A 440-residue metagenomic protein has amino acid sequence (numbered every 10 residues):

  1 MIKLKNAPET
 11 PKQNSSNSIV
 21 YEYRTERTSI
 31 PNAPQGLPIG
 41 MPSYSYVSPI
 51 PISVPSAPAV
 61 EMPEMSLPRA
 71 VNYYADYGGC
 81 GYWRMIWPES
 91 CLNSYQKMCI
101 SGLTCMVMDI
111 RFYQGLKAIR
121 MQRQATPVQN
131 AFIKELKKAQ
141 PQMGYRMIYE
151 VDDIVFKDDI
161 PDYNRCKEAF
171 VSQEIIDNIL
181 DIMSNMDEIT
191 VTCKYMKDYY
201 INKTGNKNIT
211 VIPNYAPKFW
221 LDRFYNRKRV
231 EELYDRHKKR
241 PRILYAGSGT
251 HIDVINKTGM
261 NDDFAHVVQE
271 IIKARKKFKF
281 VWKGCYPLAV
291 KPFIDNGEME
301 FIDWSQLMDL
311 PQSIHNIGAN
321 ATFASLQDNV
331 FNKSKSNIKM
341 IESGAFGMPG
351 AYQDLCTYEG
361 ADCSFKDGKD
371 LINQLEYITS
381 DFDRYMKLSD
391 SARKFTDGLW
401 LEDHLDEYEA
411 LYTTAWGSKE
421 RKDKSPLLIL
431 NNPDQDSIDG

Functional and structural regions predicted by a protein language model:
Y21, G36-T126: N-terminal pre-catalytic "stem/leader" segment of glycosyltransferase-like enzymes
A75-P88, Y215-I317: Conserved catalytic-core segment of nucleotide-activated headgroup transferases in glycan assembly
M106, R146, D159-D181, F224-Y225 (+1 more regions): Nucleotide-sugar donor phosphate/pyrophosphate-binding loop at the beta->alpha transition of glycosyltransferases
E135-K138, Q142, V155, A169-I189: Membrane-proximal helix-turn-helix segments that form the acceptor-binding/catalytic region of lipid-linked
M186-I201, G205-L233, A246: Donor nucleotide-sugar binding/catalytic pocket of nucleotide-sugar-dependent glycosyltransferases
R227-K228, F382-S425, I429-P433: A charged, aromatic-enriched C-terminal amphipathic alpha-helix characteristic of glycosyltransferases across folds
V254-D262, M308, Q312-A345, A351-D362: Nucleotide-sugar-dependent
E359-Y377: Change "using UDP/GDP/dTDP sugars" to "using nucleotide sugars
